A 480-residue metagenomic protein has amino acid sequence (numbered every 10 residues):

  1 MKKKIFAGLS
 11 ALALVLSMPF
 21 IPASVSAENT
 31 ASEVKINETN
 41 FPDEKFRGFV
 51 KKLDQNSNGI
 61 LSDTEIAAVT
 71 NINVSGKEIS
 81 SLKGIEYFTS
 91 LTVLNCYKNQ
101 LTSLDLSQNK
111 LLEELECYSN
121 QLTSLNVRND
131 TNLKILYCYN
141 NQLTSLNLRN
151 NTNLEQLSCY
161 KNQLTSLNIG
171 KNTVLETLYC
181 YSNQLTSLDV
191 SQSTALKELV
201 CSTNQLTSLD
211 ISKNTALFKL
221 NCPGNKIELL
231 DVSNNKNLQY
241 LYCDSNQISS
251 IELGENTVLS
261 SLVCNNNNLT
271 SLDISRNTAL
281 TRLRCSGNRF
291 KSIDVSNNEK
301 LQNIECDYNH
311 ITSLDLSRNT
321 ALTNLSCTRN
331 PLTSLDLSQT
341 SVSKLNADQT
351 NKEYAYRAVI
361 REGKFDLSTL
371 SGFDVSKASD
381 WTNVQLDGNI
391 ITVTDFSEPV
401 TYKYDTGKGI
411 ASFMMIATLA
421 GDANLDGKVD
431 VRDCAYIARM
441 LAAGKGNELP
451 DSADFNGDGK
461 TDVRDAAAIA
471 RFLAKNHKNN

Functional and structural regions predicted by a protein language model:
K2-V93, Q192-T194, T257, S341-S343 (+1 more regions): N-terminal capping/linker segments that flank leucine-rich repeat
I72, L94-C96, E113-C117, L136-C138 (+10 more regions): Conserved hydrophobic beta-strand positions in leucine-rich repeat
L82-I85, L104-L106, L125, L146 (+9 more regions): Canonical leucine-rich repeat
F88-S90, N109-L112, D130-L133, N140 (+11 more regions): Leucine-rich repeat
T89, T102, L111, T123 (+18 more regions): Low-complexity, intrinsically disordered tandem-repeat tracts enriched in small residues
S233, N265, R284-S286, I293-S296 (+1 more regions): Long, contiguous interaction/targeting segments characteristic of exported/extracellular or secretory-pathway proteins
T418-N480: Cellulosome-associated attachment modules in secreted, modular CAZymes
